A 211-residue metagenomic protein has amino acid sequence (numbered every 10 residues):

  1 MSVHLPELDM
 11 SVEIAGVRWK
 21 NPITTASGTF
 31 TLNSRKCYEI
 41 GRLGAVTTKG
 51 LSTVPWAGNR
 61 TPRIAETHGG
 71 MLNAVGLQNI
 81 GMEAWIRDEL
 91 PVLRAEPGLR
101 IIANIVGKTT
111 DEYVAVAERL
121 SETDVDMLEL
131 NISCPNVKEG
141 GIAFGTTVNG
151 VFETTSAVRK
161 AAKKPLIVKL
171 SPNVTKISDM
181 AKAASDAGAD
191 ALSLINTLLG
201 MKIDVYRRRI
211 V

Functional and structural regions predicted by a protein language model:
M1-I101, G107: N-terminal capping/small domains of soluble enzymes
K108-V211: Alpha/beta enzyme core
